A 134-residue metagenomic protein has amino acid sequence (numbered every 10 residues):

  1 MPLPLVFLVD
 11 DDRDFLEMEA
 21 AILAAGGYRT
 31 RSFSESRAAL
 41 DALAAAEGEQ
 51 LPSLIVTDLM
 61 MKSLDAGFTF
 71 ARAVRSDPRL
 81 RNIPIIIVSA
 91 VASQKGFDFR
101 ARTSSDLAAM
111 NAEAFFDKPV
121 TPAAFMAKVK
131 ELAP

Functional and structural regions predicted by a protein language model:
D10-D11, D58, K118: Acidic di-acidic motifs
R13-R31, M110: Two-component/phosphorelay signaling modules centered on CheY-like receiver
L16, K62-L64: The feature encodes the CheY-like receiver
S32-L54: Acidic, metal-coordinating helix/loop segments flanking the phosphotransfer/catalytic sites of two-component signaling
D41, A66-R81, R102: Short amphipathic alpha-helix used as the core "switch/output" element in two-component signaling
Q50-S53, R79-I86: His-Asp phosphorelay/catalytic-motif detector in bacterial-type signaling
D58-L59, S89: Active-site residues of response regulator receiver
D65-T69, V91-F116, A123, A127: Alpha4 helix (beta4-alpha4-beta5 surface) of REC/receiver domains from two-component response regulators
